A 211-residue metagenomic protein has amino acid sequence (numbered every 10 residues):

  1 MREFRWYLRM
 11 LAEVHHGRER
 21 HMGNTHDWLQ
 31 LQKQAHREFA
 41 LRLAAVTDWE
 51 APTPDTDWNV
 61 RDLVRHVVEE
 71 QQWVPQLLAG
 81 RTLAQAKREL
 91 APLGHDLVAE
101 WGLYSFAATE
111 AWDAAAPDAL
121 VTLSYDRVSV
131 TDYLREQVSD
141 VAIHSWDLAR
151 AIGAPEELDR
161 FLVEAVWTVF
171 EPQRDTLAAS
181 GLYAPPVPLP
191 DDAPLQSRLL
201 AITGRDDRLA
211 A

Functional and structural regions predicted by a protein language model:
E3-G17, H21-L31, A35-T56, W73-L93 (+2 more regions): Structured surface interface patches that mediate subunit assembly and partner/cofactor docking
L63: Extended, alpha-helix-rich binding/interface surfaces that flank or overlap catalytic cores and mediate recognition
V68, V98: A conserved catalytic-loop motif detector
